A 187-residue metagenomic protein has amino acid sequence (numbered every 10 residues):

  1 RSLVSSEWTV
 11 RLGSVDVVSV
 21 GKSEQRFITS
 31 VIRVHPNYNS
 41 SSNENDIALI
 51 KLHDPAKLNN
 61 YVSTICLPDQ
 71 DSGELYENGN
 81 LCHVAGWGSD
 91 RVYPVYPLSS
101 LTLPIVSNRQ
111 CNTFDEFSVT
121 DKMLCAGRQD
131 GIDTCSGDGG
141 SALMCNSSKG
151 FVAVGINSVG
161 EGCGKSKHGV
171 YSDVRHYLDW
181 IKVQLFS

Functional and structural regions predicted by a protein language model:
R1-S187: Extracellular "complement/coagulation-type" protease architecture
